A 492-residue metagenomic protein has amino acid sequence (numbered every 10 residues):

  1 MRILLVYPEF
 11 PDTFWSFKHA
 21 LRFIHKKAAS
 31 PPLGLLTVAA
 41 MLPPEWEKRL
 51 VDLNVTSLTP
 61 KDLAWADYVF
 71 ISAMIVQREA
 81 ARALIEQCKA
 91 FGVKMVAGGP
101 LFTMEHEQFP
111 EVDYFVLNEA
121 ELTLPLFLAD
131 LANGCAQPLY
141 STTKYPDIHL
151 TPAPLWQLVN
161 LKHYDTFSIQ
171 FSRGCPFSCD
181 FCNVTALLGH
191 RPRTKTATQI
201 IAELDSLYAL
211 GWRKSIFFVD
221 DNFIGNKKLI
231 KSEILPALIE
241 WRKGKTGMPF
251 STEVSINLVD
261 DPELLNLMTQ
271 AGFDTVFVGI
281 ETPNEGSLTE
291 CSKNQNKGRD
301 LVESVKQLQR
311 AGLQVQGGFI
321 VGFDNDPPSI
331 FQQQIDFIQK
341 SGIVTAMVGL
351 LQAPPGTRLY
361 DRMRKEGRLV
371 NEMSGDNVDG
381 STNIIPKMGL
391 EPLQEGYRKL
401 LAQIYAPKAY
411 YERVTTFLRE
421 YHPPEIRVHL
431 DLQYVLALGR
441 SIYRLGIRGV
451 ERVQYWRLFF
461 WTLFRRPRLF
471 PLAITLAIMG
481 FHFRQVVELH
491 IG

Functional and structural regions predicted by a protein language model:
M1-W212: Acidic, low-complexity intrinsically disordered segments
R2-L5, E47, D62, R368-E372 (+1 more regions): Radical SAM enzyme core and accessory elements
L5, I71, F218-D220, V278 (+1 more regions): Conserved beta-strand positions
F10-D12, V55-T56, M74-Q77, L101-T103 (+10 more regions): Short, solvent-exposed loop/turn segments at secondary-structure junctions
F10-S16, M104-E107, N226-K228, G286-C291 (+3 more regions): Flexible glycine/acidic-rich beta-alpha junction loops that bind and position SAM and/or redox cofactors in anaerobic
E45, F91, F127-Q137, T151-P154 (+10 more regions): Phosphate/oxyanion-binding loops and surfaces in catalytic or ligand/nucleic-acid-binding neighborhoods
E107-L126, L267-T275, Q333-V348: Structural recognition of alpha->loop->beta junctions
T151-Q316, V321-D336: Radical SAM [4Fe-4S] cluster-binding motif and immediate context
